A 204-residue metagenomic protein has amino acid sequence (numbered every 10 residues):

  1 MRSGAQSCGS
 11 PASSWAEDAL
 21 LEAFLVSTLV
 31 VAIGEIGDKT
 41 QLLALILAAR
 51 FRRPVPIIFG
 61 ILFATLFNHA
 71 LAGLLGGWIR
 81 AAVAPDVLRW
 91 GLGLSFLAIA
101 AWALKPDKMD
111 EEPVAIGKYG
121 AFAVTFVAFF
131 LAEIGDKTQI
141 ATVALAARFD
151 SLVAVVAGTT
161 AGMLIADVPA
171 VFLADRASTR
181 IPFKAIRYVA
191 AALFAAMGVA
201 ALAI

Functional and structural regions predicted by a protein language model:
W15-A81, A141-G162, P169: Juxtamembrane transmembrane-helix termini in multi-pass membrane transport proteins
E22, R52-G120, P169-R180, A185 (+2 more regions): Membrane helix-loop-helix hairpins that form the core translocation module of multi-pass transporters
L25, L29, Y119, A123-V127: Alpha-helical membrane-protein architecture signal
A32, I36, L66-F67, A101 (+4 more regions): Hydrophobic/aromatic residues within the transmembrane alpha-helices of Major Facilitator Superfamily
F122-A128, A154-T159: Alpha-helical membrane-embedding segments and immediately adjacent membrane-interface amphipathic helices
L131-T142, A195-I204: Hydrophobic alpha-helical transmembrane segments in multi-pass integral membrane proteins
